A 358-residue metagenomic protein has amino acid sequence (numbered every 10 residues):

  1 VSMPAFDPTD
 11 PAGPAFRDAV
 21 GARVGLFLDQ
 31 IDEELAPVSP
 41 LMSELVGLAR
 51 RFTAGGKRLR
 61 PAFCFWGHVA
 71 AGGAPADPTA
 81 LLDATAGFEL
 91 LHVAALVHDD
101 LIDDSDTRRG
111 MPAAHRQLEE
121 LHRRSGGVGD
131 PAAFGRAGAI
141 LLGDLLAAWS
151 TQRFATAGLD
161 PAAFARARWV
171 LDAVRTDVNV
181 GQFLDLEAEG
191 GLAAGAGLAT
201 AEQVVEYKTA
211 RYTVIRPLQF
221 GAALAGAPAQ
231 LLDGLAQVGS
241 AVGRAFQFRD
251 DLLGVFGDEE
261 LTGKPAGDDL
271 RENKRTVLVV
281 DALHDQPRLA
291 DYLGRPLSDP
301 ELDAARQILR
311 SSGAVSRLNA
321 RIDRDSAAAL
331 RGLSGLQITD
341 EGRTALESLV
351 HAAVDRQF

Functional and structural regions predicted by a protein language model:
V1-F88, V93, V97-A132, D185-G197 (+3 more regions): Conserved N-terminal diphosphate/IPP-binding helix and adjacent helical/loop segment of trans-prenyltransferase domains
F63, S150, G181, V279 (+2 more regions): Residue-level signal for inorganic ion chemistry
V69-A70, V97-G127, T151, V178-L198 (+2 more regions): Acidic, Mg2+-coordinating active-site segments of isoprenoid diphosphate-utilizing enzymes
A76-L91, R136, A165-L171, L231-V242 (+1 more regions): Alpha-helical scaffolds flanking conserved acidic
A137-A147: Internal, well-ordered alpha/beta segment that forms a basic, Gly-enriched binding/recognition surface
L146-T156, T213-G221, S326, L330: Histidine- and acidic-residue-rich, metal-dependent catalytic cores
F154-V170: Transmembrane helix-loop-helix
A304-F358: Short hairpin/turn module used for nucleic-acid contact or packing/dimerization
